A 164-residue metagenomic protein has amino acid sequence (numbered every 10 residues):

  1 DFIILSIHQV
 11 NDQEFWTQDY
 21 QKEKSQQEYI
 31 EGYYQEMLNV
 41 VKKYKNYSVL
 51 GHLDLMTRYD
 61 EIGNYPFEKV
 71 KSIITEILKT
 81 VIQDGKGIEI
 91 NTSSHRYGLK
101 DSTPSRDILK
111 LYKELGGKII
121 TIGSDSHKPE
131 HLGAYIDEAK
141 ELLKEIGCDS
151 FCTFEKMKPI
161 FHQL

Functional and structural regions predicted by a protein language model:
D1-Q83: Extended substrate/RNA-proximal surfaces in nucleic-acid metabolism proteins
N11, Y65-L164: Charged catalytic cores and adjacent phosphate/nucleic-acid-binding surfaces used for phosphate/nucleic-acid chemistry
